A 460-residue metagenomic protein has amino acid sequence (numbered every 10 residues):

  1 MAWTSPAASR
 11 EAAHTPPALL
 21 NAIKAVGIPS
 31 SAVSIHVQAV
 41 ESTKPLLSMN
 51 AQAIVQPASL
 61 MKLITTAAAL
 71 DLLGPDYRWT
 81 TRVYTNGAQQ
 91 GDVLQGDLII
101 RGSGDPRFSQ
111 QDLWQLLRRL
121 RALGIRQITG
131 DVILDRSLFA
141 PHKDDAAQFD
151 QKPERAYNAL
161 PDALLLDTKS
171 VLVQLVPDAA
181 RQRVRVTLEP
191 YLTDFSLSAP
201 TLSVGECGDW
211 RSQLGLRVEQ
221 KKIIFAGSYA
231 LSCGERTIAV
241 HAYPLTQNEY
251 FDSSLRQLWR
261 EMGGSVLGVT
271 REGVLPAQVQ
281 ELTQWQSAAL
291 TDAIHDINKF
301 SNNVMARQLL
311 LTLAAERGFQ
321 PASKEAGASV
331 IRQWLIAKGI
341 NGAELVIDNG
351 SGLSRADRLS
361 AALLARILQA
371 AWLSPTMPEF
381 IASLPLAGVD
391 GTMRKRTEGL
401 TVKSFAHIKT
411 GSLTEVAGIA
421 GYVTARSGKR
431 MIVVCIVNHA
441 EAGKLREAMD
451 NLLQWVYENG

Functional and structural regions predicted by a protein language model:
M1-W3: N-terminal export leaders
P6-I54, W114-Q115, R119-L123: Beta-lactamase-like hydrolase cores
E11-I23, L72-G342, E458-N459: Conserved serine DD-peptidase/penicillin-binding transpeptidase domain and beta-lactam-recognizing active-site
I35-V37, T81-V83, A420: Short beta-strand scaffold segments in enzyme catalytic cores
S42, D105-P106, F139, V171 (+6 more regions): Short, glycine-/Ser/Thr-/acidic-enriched flexible segments
T43, K62-A69, V132, L164 (+6 more regions): Residue-level preference for non-acidic, small/hydrophobic
L46-S48, L310-G460: Small-residue-rich helix-loop
S48-A68, L72: Short active-site loop at a secondary-structure junction that contains or immediately precedes the catalytic residue(s)
